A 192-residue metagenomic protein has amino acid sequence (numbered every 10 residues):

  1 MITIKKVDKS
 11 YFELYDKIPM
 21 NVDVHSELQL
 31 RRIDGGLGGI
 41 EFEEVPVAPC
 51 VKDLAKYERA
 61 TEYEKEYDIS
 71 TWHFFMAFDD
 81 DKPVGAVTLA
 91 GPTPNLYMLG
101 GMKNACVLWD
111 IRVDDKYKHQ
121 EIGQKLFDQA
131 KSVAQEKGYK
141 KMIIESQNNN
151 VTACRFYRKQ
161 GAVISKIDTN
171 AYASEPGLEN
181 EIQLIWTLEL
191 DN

Functional and structural regions predicted by a protein language model:
M1-T3: Extreme N-terminal starter segment of soluble prokaryotic enzymes
S10-E13, V151-T152: Short alpha-helical
K17, N21-Q29, I33-A105, W109-D110 (+3 more regions): Acetyl-CoA-dependent GNAT
E62, A130, K140-M142: Acidic interaction surfaces
A86, S165-I167: Residue-level detector of high-confidence beta-strand sites
V113, H119-S132, E136, R155-K159: Conserved acetyl-CoA-binding loop-helix of GNAT-fold acetyltransferases
K140, Q147-C154, Q160-V163, N170-N192: C-terminal "cap" of GNAT-fold acetyltransferases
